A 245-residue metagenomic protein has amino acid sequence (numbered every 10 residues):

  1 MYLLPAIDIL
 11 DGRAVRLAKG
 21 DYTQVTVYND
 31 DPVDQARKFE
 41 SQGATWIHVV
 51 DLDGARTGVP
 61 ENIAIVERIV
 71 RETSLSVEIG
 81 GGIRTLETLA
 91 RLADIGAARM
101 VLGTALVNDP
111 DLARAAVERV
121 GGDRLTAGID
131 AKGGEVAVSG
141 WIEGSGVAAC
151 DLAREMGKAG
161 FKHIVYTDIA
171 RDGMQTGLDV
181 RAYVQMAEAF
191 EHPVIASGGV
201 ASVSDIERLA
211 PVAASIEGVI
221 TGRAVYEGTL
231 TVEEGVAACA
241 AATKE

Functional and structural regions predicted by a protein language model:
Y2-A6, W46, S74-E78, A98-V101 (+5 more regions): Structural preference for beta-strand elements that scaffold enzyme active sites
D8, F39, I47, I79 (+6 more regions): Conserved, mostly hydrophobic/aromatic
K19-T23, A93, A97-D172: Conserved anion-binding
W46-A64, T104, V165-T176: Glycine-rich, proline-tolerant flexible connector loops at the mouths of alpha/beta enzymes
D53, E61-V120: Glycine/small-residue-rich loop that forms an oxyanion/phosphate-binding "nest" at active or ligand-binding sites
P60-E67, P110, I142-D151, T176-Q185: Charged helix-capping and loop-helix junction motifs
T73-M100, R181-S215, G235: Catalytic cores of alpha/beta
L112-R119, E207-T221, V225-E245: C-terminal helical cap(s) of enzyme catalytic domains, especially alpha/beta-barrels
